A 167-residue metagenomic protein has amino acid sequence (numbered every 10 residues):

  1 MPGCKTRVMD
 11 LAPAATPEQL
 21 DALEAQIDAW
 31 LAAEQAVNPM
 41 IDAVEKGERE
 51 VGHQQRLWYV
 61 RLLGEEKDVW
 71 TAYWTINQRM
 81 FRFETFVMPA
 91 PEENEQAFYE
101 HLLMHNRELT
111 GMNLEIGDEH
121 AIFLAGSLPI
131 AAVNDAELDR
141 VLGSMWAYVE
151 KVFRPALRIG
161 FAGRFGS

Functional and structural regions predicted by a protein language model:
M1-V69, G117: Charge-rich, low-complexity N-terminal segments
P17, D21, E92-E93, A132-D139: Ordered, soluble secondary-structure elements with a strong preference for glycine-centered loop motifs and nearby
A22, Q26, A97, H101 (+1 more regions): Long, highly charged amphipathic alpha-helices
L31, Q35, P39, L102-R107 (+1 more regions): Generic secondary-structure transition motif, activating predominantly at the C-termini of alpha-helices
H53-P91: Hydrophobic-cavity lipid-handling domains and compact docking modules
M80-F123: Short, internal acidic amphipathic alpha-helical interface segments that mediate docking to partner proteins
T110-G143, A147-R158: Well-ordered alpha/beta subsegment
L157-S167: Short, highly charged C-terminal tails/helix-capping segments
